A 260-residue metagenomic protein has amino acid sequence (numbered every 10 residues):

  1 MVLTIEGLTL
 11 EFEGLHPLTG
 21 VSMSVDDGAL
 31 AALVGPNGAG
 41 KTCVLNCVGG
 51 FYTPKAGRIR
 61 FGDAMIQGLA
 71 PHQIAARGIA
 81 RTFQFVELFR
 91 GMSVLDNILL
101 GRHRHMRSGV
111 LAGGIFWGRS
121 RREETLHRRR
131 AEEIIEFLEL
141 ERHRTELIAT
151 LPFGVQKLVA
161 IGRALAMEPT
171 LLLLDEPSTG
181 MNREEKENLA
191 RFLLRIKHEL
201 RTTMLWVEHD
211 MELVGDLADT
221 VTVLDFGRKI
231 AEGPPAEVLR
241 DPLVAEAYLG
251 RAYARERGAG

Functional and structural regions predicted by a protein language model:
L3-I5, L18: Conserved structural motif at the start of ABC-family nucleotide-binding domains
V34-P36: The feature captures the beta-strand-to-loop junction immediately N-terminal to the Walker
G49: Helix-to-loop junction immediately C-terminal to a conserved catalytic motif
G57-I66, R77: Conserved ABC transporter NBD signature motif
L111-A149, R191-R195: Conserved ABC ATPase "signature" region
E168: Conserved catalytic motifs of ABC-family nucleotide-binding domains
L172-E176: Catalytic Walker B motif of ABC-type/P-loop ATPase nucleotide-binding domains
